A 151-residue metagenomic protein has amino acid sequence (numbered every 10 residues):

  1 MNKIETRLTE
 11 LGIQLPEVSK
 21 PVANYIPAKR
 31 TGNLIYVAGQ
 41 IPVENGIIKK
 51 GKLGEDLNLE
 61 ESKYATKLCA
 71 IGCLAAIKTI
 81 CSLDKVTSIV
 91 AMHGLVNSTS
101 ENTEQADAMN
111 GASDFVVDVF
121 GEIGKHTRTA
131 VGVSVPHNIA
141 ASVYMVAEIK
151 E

Functional and structural regions predicted by a protein language model:
M1-E151: Short, polar/acidic, helix-capping and beta-turn segments at strand->helix junctions that line the mouths
